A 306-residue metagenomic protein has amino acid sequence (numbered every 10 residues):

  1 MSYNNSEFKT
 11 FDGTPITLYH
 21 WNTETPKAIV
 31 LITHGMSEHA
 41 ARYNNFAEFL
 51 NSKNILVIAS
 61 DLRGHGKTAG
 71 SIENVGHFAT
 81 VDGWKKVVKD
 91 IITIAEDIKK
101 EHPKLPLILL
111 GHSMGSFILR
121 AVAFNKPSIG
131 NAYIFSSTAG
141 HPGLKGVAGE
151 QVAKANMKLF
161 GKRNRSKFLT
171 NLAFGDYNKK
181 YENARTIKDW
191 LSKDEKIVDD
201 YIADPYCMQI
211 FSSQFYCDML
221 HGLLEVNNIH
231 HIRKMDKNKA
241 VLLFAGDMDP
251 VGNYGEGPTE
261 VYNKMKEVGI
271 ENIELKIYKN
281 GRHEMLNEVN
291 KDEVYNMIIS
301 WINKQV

Functional and structural regions predicted by a protein language model:
M1-T25: N-terminal cap/lid segment of alpha/beta-hydrolase-fold proteins
K27, H34-E38, S113, D247-M248: Active-site glycine-rich loops that stabilize anionic/oxyanionic intermediates across multiple enzyme folds
R42-E73: Conserved alpha/beta-hydrolase
A79-K99: Alpha/beta-hydrolase active-site loop
E101-S113: Alpha/beta-hydrolase fold nucleophile elbow
L119-Y206: Alpha/beta-hydrolase-fold enzymes
L243-A245: Short beta-strand/loop motif that positions the catalytic acidic residue of the alpha/beta-hydrolase fold
V268-V306: Catalytic active-site module of serine/aspartate enzymes centered on a nucleophile-bearing elbow/loop
